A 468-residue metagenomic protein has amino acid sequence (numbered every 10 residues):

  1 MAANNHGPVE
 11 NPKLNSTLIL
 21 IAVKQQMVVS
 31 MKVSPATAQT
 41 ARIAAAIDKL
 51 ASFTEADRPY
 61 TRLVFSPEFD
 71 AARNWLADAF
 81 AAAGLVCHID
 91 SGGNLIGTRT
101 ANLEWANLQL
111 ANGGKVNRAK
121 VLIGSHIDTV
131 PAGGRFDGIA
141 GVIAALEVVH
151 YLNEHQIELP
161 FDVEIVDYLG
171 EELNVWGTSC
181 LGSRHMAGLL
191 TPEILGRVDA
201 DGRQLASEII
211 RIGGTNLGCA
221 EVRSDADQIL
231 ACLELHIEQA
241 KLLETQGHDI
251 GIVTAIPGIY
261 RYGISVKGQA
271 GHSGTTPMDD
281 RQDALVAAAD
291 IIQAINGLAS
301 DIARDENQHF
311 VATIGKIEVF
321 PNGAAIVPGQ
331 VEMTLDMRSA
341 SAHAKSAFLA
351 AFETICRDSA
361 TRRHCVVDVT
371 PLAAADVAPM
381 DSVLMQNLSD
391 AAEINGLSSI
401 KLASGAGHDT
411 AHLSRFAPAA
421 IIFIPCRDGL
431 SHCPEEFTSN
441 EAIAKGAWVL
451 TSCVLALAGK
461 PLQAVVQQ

Functional and structural regions predicted by a protein language model:
K32-P67, L169, L430-H432: N-terminal capping segment at the start of a domain
I43-F53, G124-S125, S399-V449, L457: Zn-dependent metallopeptidase/amidohydrolase metal-coordination segment
E55-T100, E104: A non-catalytic alpha/beta surface segment that caps or lines the substrate-entry region of metallo-dependent hydrolase
T61-F65, V311-N322, T334-S341, V366-M385: A short beta-alpha structural unit
A77, A81, V86, T98-A101 (+3 more regions): Active-site metal-coordination/substrate-binding segment of hydrolases, especially metallo-dependent peptidases
I123, A132-E171, Y260-V266, P277-A299 (+3 more regions): Alpha-helical metal-binding/catalytic segments enriched in His/Glu/Asp
G170-E171, G177-A342: Midchain, well-structured core segments that form catalytic/ion-binding scaffolds
I256, H272, T276-I302, E353-T354 (+2 more regions): His/Asp/Glu-rich mid-to-C-terminal helical/loop segments that flank catalytic regions of hydrolases
